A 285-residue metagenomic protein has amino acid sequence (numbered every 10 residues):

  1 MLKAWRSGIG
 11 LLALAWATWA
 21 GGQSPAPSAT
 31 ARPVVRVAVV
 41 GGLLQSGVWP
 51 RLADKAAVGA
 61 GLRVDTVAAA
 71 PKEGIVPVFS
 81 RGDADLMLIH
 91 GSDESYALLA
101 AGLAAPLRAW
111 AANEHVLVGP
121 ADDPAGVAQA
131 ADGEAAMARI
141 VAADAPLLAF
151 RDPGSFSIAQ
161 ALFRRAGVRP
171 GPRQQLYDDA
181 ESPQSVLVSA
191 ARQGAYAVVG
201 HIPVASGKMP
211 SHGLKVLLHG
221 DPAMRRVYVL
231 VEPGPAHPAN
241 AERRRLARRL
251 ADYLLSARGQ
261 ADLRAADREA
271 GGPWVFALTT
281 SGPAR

Functional and structural regions predicted by a protein language model:
M1-I9: Bacterial N-terminal signal peptides that target proteins for export
G8, A112-N113, R225-R226: Short, solvent-exposed loop/turn segments at the edges of secondary structure
G8-T18: Bacterial N-terminal signal peptides
G21-G61, P77-D83, S92, L99 (+2 more regions): Exported/periplasmic ABC-transporter solute-binding proteins
R63-E73: Central regulatory/effector-binding core of bacterial HTH transcription factors
D85-E114: Acidic, polar ligand-binding/catalytic clefts
L117: Serine endopeptidase catalytic core focused on the charge-relay Asp
